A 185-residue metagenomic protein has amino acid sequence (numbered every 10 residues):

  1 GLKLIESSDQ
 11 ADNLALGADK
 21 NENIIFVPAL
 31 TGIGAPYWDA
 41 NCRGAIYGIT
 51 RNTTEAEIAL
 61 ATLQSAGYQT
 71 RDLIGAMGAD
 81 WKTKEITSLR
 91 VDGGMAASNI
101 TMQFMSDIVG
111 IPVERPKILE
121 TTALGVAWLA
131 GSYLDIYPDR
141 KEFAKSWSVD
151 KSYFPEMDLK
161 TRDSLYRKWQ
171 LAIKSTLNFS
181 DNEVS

Functional and structural regions predicted by a protein language model:
G1-S185: Active-site core segments that coordinate phosphate-bearing ligands/cofactors across diverse enzyme families
